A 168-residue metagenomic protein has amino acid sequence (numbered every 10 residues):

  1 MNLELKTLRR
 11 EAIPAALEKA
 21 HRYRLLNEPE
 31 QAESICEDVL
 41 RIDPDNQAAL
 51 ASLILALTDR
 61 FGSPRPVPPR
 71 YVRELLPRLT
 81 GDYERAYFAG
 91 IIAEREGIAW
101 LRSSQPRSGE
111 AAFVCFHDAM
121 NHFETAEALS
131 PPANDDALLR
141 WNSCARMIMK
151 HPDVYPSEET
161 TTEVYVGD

Functional and structural regions predicted by a protein language model:
M1-E4, A128, P132-D168: Terminal, low-structured helical/coil segments at or just beyond the last alpha-helical repeat
M1-P14, L76-R78, E110: TPR-adjacent "capping" and linker segments in tetratricopeptide-repeat scaffold/adaptor proteins
L5, V39, L75-L76, A126: Canonical positions in the second alpha-helix
L8, I42, R78, R85 (+2 more regions): Short coil/turn linker motifs that delimit alpha-helical repeat modules in TPR/alpha-solenoid proteins
R10-A15, D43-L57, T80-S104, D135-S143 (+1 more regions): Amphipathic alpha-helical repeat scaffolds of TPR domains
E11-I35, Q105-R107: Alpha-helical segment of the N-proximal tetratricopeptide repeat
L57-R78, F88-F123, K150-V164: Short coil/linker segments at helix-helix boundaries
